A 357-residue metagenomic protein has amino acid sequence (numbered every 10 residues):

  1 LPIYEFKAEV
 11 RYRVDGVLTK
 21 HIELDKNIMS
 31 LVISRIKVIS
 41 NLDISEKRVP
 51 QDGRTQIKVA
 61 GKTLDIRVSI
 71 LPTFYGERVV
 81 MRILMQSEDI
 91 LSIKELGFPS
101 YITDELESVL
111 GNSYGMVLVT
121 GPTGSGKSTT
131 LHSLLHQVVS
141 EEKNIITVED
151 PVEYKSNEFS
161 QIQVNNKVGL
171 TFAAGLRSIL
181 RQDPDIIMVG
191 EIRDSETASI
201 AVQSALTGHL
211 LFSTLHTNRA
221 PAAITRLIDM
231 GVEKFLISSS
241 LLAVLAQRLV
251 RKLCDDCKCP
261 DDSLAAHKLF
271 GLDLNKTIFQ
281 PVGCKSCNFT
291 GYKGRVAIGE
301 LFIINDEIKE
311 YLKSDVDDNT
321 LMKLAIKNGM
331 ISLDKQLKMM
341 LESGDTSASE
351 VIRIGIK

Functional and structural regions predicted by a protein language model:
P2-K357: Short, flexible helix-loop junctions that flank or precede catalytic/ligand sites
